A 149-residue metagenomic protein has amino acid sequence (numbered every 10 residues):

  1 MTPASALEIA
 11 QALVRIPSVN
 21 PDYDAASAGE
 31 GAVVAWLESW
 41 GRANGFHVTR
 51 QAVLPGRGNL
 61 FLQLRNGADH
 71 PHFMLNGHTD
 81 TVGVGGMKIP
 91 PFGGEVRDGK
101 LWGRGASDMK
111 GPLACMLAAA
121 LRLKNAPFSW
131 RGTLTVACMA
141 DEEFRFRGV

Functional and structural regions predicted by a protein language model:
M1-R104, L123-W130, A140-E143: Acidic/His- and Gly-rich active-site-bordering loop/insert found across diverse amide/peptide-bond hydrolases
M109-V149: Acidic/histidine-rich catalytic neighborhood of metal-dependent amide-processing enzymes
